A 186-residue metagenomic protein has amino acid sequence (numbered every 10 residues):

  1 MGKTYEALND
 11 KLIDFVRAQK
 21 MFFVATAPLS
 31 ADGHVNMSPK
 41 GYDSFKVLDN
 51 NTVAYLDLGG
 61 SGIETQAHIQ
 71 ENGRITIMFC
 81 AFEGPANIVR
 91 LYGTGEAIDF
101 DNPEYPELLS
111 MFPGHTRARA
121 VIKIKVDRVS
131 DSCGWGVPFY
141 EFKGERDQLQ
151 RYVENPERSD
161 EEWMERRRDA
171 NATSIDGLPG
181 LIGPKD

Functional and structural regions predicted by a protein language model:
M1-D186: Binding-site signature for planar aromatic cofactors or substrates
